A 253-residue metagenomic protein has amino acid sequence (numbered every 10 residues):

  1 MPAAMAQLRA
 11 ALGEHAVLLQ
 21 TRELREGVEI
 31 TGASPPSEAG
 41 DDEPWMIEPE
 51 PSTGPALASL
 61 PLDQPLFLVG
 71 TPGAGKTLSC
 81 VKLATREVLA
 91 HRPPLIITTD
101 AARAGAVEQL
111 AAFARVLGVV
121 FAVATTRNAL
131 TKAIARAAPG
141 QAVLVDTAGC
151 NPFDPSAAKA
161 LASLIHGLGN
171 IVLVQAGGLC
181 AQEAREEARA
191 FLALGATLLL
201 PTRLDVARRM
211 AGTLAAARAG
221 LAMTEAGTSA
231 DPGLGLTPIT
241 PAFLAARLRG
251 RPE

Functional and structural regions predicted by a protein language model:
M1-D63: Non-catalytic terminal/linker segments enriched in charged/polar, low-complexity residues
P2, A6, A10-A11, A215-E253: NTP-binding/hydrolysis catalytic cores, primarily Walker-type P-loop NTPases
R22-R25, T31, G70-G73, I97-A101 (+4 more regions): G-domain G4 guanine-recognition motif of GTPases
L66: Conserved beta-strand position immediately N-terminal to the Walker
V69-P72, P94-G105, A112-L130, I134-A157 (+1 more regions): Switch II (G3) loop of P-loop NTPases
K76: Conserved lysine of the Walker
S79, L83, Q109: Hydrophobic positions on the alpha1 helix immediately C-terminal to the Walker A/P-loop
F113, T131-A135, D154-N170, V174-L221: Conserved C-terminal guanine-recognition region of P-loop GTPase G domains, centered on the G4
